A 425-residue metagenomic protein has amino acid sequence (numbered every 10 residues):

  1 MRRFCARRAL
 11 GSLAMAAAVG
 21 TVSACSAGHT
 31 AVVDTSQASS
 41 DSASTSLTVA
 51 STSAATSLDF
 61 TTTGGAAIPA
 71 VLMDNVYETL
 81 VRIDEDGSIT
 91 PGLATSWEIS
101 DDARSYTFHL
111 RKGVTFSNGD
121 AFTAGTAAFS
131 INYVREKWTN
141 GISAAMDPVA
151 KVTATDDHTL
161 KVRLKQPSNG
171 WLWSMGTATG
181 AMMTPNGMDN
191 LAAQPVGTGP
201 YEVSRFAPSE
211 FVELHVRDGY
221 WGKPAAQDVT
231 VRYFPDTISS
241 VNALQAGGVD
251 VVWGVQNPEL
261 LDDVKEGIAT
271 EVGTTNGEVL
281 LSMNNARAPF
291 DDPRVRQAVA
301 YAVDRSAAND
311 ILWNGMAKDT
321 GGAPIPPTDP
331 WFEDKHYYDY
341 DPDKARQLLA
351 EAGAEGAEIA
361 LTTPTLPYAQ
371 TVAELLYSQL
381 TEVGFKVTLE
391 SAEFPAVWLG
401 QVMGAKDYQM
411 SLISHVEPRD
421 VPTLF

Functional and structural regions predicted by a protein language model:
A50-D101, N132, V196-G197: N-terminal lobe/hinge region of extracytoplasmic solute-binding protein
T95-T139, T155, K161, P289: Aromatic- and charge-enriched surface segment that lines or borders ligand/interaction sites
H109, S143-P185, R205: Surface-exposed binding/hinge segments that line and control ligand-binding clefts or catalytic entry sites
P167, M175-P224, D228: Gly/Pro-rich hinge or "lid" segments in bacterial periplasmic/extracellular proteins
R217-D262, K386: Ligand-site clamp/hinge motif
D262, A286-T328, T371-V372: Periplasmic-binding protein-like
N314-E351, Y368-T371: Structural transition elements
R346, A350-E417: Ligand/substrate-recognition segments at binding pockets and active sites
